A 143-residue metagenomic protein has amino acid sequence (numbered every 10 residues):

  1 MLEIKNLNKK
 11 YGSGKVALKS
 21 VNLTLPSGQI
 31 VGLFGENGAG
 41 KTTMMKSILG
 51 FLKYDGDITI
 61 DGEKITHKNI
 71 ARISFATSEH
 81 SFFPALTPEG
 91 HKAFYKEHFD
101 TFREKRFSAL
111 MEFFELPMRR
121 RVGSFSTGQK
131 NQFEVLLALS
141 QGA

Functional and structural regions predicted by a protein language model:
L2, V16-L18: Conserved structural motif at the start of ABC-family nucleotide-binding domains
G14-V16, H67: Short coil-to-beta microelement around the adenine-binding A-loop and adjacent beta1/P-loop entry of ABC ATPase
V31, T42-F51: Short, conserved post-Walker A segment of ABC-type ATPase nucleotide-binding domains
G32, K130-A138: ABC ATPase nucleotide-binding domain "signature" region
F34-E36: The feature captures the beta-strand-to-loop junction immediately N-terminal to the Walker
G50, Y54-N69: Conserved ABC transporter NBD signature motif
T77-F133: ABC-family P-loop ATPase nucleotide-binding domains
